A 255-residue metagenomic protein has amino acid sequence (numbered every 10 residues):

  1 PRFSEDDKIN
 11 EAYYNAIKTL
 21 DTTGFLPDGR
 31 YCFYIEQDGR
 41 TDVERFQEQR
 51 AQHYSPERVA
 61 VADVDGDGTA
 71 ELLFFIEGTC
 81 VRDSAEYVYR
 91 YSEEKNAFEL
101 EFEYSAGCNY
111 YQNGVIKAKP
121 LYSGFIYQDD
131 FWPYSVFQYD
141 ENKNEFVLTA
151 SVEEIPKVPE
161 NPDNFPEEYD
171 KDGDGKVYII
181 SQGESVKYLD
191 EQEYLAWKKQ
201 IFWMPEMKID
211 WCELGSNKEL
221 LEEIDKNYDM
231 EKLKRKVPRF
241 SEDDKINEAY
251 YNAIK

Functional and structural regions predicted by a protein language model:
P1-F25, G114-K255: Acidic, small-residue rich beta-repeat scaffolds with periodic aromatic anchors
T22, R30, Y54-E57, A62-V64 (+2 more regions): Core segments of small alpha/beta cavity-forming domains
R30-R50, I155-E168: Surface-exposed loop and turn segments in beta-propeller and other repeat-based domains that flank or scaffold
E48-Q52, E77-V81, G124-D130: Short consensus segments that form the blades of beta-propeller domains, in both extracellular/periplasmic
S55-V64, A106-K117: Beta-propeller blade termini
D65-E77, N113-F125: Acidic/hydrophobic-patterned starts of short beta strands in beta-sheet-rich repeat architectures
D83-L100, F137-E141: Beta-propeller blade repeat segments, especially FG-GAP/WD-type strand-to-loop junctions in 6- to 7-bladed propeller
E103-N109, I155-P156: Short coil/turn segments at the loop-to-beta-strand junctions that recur within blades of beta-propeller repeat folds
